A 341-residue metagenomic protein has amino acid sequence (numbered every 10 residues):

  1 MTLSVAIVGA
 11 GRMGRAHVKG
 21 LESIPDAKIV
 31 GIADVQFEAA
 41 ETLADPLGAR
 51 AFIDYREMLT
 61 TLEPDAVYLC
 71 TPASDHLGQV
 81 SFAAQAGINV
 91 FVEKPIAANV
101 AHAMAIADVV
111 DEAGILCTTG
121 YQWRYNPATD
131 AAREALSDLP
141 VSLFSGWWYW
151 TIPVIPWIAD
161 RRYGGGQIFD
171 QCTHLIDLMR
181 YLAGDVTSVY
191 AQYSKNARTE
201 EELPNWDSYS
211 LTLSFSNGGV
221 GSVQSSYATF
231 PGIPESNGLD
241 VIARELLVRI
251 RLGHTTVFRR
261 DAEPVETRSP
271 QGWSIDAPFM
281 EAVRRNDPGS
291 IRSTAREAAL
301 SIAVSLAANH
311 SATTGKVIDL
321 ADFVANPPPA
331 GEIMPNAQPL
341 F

Functional and structural regions predicted by a protein language model:
M1, A66-L69, A282-F341: C-terminal helix-rich "cap/oligomerization" subdomain common to oxidoreductases
M1-L47: N-terminal Rossmann-like dinucleotide-binding module
H17, L47-V109: Beta-loop-alpha module in the N-terminal Rossmann-like domain of NAD(P)-dependent dehydrogenases, especially those
V35, E266-A277, S293-R296, I302: Active-site loop of classical SDR/Rossmann-like NAD(P)-dependent oxidoreductases, centered on the catalytic Tyr-X3-Lys
I53, V92, C117-T119, S145 (+2 more regions): Hydrophobic residues in well-ordered beta-strands that form the structural core
I115-L116, W123-E202, G315: Predominantly a Rossmann-like dinucleotide-binding segment in NAD(P)-dependent oxidoreductases
D170, D177-H254, D276-P288, F323-F341: Contiguous beta-strand/loop segments that form the cofactor/metal-binding neighborhood of enzyme cores
